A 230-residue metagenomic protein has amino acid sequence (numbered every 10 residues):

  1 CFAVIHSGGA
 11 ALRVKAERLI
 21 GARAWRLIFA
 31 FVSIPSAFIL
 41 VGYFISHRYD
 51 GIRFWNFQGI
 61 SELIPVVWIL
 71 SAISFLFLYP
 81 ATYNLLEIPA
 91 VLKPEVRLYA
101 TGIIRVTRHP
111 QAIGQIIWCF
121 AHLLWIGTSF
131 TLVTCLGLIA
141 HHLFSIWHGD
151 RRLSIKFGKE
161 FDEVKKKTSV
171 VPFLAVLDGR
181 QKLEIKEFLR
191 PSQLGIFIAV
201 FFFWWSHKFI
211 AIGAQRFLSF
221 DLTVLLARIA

Functional and structural regions predicted by a protein language model:
C1, F29-I34, I196-V200: Alpha-helical transmembrane segments
C1-V4, W68: Structural signature of hydrophobic alpha-helical transmembrane segments
A3, F38, H141, W204-W205: Aromatic-anchored segments of alpha-helical transmembrane domains
S7-A24: Membrane-interface helix-loop junction between the first two transmembrane segments
A16-I20, N56-F202, K208-I229: Cytosolic-biased juxtamembrane loops and peripheral soluble domains of multi-pass membrane proteins
L27-H47: A generic, lipid-embedded transmembrane alpha helix
G42-G51, I210-L218: Membrane-helix interface motif
